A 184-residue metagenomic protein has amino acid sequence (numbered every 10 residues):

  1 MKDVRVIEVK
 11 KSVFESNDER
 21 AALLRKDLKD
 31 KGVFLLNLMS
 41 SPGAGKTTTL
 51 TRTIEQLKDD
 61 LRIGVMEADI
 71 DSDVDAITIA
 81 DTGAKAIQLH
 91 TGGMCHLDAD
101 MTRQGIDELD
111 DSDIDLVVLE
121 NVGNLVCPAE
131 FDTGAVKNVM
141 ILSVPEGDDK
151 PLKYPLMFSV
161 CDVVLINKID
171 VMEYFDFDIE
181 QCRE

Functional and structural regions predicted by a protein language model:
M1-V13, F175-E184: C-terminal lobe/tail of nucleotide-utilizing enzymes
D3-M39, A44, T48, R52-V136 (+2 more regions): Nucleotide-state-sensitive switch-loop elements of NTP-binding domains
K31, V171-F177: Short, exposed beta-strand "edge-strand" segments with a Pro/Gly-rich flavor and a Y/T-containing core
G64, K137-I141, F158-M172, R183-E184: Conserved beta-strand/loop subsegment of P-loop NTPase cores
S72-A76, K150-Y154, D178-E184: Short, glycine/polar-rich helix-capping loops at beta-to-alpha or helix-loop-helix junctions that flank or form
